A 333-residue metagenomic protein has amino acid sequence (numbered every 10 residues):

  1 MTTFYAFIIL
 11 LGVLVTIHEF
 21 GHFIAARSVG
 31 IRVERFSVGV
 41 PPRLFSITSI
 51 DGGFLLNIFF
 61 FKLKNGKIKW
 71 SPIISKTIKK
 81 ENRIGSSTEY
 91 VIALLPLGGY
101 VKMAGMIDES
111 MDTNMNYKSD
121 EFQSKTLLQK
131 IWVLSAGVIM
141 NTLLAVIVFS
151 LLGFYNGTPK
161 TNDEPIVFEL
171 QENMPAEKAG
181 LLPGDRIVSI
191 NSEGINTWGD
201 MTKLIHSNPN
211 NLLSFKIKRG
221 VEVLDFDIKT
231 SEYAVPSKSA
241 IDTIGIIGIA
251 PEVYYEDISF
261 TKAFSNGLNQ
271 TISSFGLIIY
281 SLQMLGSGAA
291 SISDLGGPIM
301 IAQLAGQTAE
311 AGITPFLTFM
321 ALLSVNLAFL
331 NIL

Functional and structural regions predicted by a protein language model:
M1-F7, I247, E252: Active-site scaffold of zinc-dependent metalloenzymes
T2-M115, L323, L330-L333: Small-residue-rich helix-interface/hinge motifs
F4-I9, I131-W132, F316-M320: Hydrophobic alpha-helical transmembrane segments
S28, L151-Y155, A309: Helix-loop junctions at the membrane-solvent interface of multi-pass transporters, primarily the C-terminal
L56-G85, M106-Q129, V133-A136, M140-L295 (+1 more regions): PDZ peptide-recognition modules
S293-L333: Transmembrane alpha-helical segments that form the functional core of multipass membrane systems
